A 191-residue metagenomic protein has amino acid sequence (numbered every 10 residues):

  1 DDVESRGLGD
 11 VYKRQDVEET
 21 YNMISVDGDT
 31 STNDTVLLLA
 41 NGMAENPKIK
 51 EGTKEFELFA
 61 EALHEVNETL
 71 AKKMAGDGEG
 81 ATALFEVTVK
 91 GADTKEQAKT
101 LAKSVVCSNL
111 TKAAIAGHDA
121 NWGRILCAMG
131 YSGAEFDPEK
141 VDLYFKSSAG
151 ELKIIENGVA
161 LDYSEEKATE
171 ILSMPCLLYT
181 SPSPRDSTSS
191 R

Functional and structural regions predicted by a protein language model:
D1, D34-A44, V87-V89, K103 (+2 more regions): Short beta-strand elements
D1, S5-Y21, V26, S31: Glycine-rich, mobile lid/loop segments that gate access to catalytic sites or pores
D2-Y12, Y179-S190: Single conserved hydrophobic/aromatic residue that forms the stacking wall/gate of nucleotide- or nucleobase-binding
I24, D29-T32, D77-T82, A134-D137 (+1 more regions): Solvent-exposed alpha-helices and their adjacent loops that cap or buttress functional pockets in soluble metabolic
S25-K48, I115, C127: Short, surface-exposed loop/turn segments at secondary-structure boundaries that line and modulate
V36-L38, T82-T94, W122-S132: A short beta-alpha structural unit
G42-G117: A glycine- and small/hydrophobic-rich beta-loop-beta segment that serves as a flexible "lid/hinge" or phosphate-binding
T100, T111-S181, R185, R191: Internal helix-turn-beta structural module
